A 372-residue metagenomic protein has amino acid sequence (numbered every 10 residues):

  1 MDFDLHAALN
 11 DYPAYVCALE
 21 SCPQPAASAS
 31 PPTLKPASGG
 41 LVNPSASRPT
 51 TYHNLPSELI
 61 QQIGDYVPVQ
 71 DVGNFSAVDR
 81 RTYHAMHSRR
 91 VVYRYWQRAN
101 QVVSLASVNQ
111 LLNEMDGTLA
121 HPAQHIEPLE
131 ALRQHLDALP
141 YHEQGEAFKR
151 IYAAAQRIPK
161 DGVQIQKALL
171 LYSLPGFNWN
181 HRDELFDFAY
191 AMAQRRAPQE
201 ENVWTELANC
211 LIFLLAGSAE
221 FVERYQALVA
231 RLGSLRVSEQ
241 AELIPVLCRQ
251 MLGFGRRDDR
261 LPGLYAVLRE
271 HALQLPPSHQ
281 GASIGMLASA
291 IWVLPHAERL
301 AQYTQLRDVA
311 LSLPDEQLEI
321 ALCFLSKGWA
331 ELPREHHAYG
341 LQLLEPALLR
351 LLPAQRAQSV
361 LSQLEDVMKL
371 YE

Functional and structural regions predicted by a protein language model:
M1-T50, S88, L370: Non-Sec secretion/translocation targeting segments of pathogen effectors
E20-S21, A27-A29, A37, P44-A46 (+7 more regions): Intrinsically disordered, low-complexity segments enriched in Ser/Pro/Gly/Ala and basic residues
G39, A46-A123, E127: Skp1-binding F-box subdomain of Cullin-RING ligase substrate receptors
R89, R94-E372: Non-catalytic tandem-repeat scaffold regions and their flanking low-complexity/translocation tails
